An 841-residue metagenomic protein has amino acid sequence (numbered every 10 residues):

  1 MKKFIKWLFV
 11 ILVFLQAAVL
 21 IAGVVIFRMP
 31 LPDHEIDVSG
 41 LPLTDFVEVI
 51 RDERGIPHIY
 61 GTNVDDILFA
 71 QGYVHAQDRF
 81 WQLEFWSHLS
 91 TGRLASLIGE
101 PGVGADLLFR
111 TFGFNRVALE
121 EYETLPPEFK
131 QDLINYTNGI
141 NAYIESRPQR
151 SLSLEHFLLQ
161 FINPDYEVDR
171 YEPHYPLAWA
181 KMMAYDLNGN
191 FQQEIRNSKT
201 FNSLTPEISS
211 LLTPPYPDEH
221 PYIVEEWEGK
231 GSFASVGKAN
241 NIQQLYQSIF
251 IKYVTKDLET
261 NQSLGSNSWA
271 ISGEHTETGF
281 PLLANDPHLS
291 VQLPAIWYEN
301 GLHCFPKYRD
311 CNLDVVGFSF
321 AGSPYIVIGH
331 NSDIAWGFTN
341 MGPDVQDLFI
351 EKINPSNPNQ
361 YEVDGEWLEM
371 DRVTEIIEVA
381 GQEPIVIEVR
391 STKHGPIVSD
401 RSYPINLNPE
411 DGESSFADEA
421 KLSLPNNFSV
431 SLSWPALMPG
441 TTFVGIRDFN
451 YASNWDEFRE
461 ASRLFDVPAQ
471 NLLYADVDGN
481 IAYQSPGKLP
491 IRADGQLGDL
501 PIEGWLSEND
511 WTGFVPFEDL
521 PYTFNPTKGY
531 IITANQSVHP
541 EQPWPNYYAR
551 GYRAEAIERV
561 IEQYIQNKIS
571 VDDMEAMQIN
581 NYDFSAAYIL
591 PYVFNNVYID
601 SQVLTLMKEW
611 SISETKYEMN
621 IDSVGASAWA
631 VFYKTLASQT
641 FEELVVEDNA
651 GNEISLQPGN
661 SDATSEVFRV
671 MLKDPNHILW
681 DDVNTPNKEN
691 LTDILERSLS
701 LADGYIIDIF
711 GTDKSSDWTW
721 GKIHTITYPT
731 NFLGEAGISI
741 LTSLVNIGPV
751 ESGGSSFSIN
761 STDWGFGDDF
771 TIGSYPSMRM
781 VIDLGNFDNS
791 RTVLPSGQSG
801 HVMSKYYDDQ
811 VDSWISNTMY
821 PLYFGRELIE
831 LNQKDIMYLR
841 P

Functional and structural regions predicted by a protein language model:
M1-A17: N-terminal Sec-pathway targeting helices
L20-L282, P287, L293, C304-D310 (+2 more regions): Substrate-recognition/specificity elements adjacent to catalytic centers across diverse enzyme folds
D66-I98, G337-T392, E508-E555, R559 (+1 more regions): Gly/Pro-rich active-site capping loops and adjacent beta-alpha segments that organize cofactor/substrate pockets
A70, L108, V117-K130, S433 (+4 more regions): Second-shell loop/turn segments in exported
L302-L313, F318-Y325, G329-I334, F338-G504: Glycine- and hydrophobic-rich flexible loops that cap the catalytic core of alpha/beta enzyme folds
S399, Y403, L407, D411-E413 (+4 more regions): Hydrophobic alpha-helical segments
N546-E562, N567-S601, L691-P841: Terminal end segments
G625-S716: Charged, long alpha-helical assembly modules
